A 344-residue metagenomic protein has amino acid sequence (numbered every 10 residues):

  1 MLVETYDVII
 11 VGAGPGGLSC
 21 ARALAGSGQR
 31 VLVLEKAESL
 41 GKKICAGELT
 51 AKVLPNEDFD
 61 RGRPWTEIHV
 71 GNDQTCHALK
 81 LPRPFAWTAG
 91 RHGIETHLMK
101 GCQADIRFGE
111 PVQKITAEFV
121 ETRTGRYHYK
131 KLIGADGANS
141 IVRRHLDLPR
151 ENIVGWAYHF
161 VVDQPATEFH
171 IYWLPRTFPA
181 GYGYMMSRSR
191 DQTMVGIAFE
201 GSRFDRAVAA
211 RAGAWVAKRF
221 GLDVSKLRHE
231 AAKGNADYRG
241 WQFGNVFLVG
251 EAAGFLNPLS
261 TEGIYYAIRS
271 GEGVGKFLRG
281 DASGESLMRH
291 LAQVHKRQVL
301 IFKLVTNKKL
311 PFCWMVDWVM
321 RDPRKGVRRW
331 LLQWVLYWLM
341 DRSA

Functional and structural regions predicted by a protein language model:
L2-G16: Beta1/beta-strand and adjacent pyrophosphate-binding region of the FAD-binding site in flavoprotein oxidoreductases
I9, A13, A23-I44: Glycine-rich FAD pyrophosphate-binding loop
G16, S39, N139: Conserved Rossmann-like nucleotide-cofactor binding loop
A37-F59: Conserved N-terminal glycine-rich FAD pyrophosphate-binding loop of Rossmann-like flavoproteins
P55-H145, E151-G155: Conserved N-terminal helical subregion
K114, R203-K276, A282-S283: FAD/FMN-dependent oxidoreductases across multiple families
N139-R206: Conserved FAD-binding catalytic core of PHBH/FMO-like flavoproteins
K276-A344: C-terminal helical "tail/cap" subdomain of flavin- and related membrane-associated enzymes
